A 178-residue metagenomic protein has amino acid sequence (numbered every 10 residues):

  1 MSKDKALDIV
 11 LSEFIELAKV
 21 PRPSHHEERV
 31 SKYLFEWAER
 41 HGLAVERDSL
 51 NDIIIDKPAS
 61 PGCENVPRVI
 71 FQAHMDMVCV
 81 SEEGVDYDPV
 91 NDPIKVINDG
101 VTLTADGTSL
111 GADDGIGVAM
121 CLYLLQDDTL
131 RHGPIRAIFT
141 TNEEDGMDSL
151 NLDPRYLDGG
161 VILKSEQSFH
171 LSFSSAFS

Functional and structural regions predicted by a protein language model:
S2-V101: Acidic/His- and Gly-rich active-site-bordering loop/insert found across diverse amide/peptide-bond hydrolases
E28, M147-D148: Metal-dependent catalytic neighborhoods of phosphoester/phosphodiester hydrolases
L50-I54, E144-G146, H170: Short acidic loop-to-helix transition motifs that present clustered carboxylates
C63-P134, F139, E144-D145, N151-G160: Active-site metal-coordination/substrate-binding segment of hydrolases, especially metallo-dependent peptidases
P93-D99, L163, S172-S178: Short, intrinsically disordered, charge-balanced linker/junction segments flanking boundaries in proteins
L152-S175: A glycine-rich helix N-cap at a beta->alpha junction
